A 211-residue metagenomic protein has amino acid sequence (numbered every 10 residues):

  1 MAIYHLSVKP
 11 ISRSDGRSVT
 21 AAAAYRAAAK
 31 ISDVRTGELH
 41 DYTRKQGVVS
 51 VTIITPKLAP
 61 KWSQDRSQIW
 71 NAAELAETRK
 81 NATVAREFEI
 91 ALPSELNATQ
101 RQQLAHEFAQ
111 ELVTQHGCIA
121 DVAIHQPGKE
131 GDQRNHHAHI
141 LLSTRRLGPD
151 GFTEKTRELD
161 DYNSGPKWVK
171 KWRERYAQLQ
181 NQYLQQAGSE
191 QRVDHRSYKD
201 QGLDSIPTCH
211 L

Functional and structural regions predicted by a protein language model:
M1-L211: N-terminal nicking endonuclease/strand-transfer module with a His-rich metal-binding environment and a catalytic Tyr
